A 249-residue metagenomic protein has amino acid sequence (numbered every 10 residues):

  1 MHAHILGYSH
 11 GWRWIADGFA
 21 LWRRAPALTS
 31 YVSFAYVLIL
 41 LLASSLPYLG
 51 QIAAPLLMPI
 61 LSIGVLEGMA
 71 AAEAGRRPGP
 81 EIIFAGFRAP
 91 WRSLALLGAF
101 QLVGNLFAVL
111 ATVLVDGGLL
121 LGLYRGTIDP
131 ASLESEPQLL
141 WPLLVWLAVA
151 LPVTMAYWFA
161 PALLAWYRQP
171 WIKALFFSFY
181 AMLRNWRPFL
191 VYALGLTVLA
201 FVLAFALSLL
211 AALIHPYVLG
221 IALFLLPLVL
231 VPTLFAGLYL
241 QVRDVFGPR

Functional and structural regions predicted by a protein language model:
M1-R249: Hydrophobic alpha-helical membrane segments
